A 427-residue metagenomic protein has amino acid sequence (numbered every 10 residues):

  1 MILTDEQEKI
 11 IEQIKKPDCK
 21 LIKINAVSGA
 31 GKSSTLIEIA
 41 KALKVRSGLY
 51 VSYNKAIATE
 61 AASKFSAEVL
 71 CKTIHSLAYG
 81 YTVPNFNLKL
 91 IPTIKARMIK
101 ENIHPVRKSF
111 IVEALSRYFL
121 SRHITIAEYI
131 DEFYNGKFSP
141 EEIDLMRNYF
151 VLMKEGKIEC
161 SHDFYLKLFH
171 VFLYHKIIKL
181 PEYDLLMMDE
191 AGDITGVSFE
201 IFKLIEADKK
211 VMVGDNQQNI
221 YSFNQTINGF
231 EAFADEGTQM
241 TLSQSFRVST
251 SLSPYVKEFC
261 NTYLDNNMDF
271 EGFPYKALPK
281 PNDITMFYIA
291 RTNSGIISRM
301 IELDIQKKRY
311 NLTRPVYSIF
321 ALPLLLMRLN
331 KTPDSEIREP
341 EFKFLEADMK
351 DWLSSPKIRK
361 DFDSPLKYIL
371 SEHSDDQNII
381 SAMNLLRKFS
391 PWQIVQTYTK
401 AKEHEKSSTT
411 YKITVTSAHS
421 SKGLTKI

Functional and structural regions predicted by a protein language model:
M1-I427: The feature marks helicase ATPase cores and/or their adjacent C-terminal helical subdomains in SF1/SF2/AAA+ helicases
